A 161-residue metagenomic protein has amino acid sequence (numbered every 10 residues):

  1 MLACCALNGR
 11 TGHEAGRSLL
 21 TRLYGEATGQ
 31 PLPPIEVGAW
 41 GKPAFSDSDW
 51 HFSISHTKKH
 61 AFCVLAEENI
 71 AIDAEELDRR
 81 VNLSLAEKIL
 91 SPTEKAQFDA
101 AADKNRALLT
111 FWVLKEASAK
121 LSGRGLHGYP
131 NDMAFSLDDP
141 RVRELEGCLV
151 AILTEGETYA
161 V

Functional and structural regions predicted by a protein language model:
M1-V161: Core catalytic alpha/beta fold that binds nucleotide/phospho-ligands
